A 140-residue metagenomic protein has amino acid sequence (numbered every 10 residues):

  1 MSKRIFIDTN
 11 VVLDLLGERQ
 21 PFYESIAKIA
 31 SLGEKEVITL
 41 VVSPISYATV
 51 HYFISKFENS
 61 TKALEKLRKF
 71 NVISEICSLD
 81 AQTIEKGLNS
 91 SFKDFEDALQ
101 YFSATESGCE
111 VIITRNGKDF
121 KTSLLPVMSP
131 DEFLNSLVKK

Functional and structural regions predicted by a protein language model:
M1-V42, S55-K62, L134-K140: Short, well-structured N-terminal submotif of metal-dependent ribonuclease cores
S2-R4, K28, T105-K140: Acidic, PIN/NYN-like endoribonuclease modules and their adjacent C-terminal/linker elements
L16, I54, S91, L124: Short, flexible helix/strand-to-coil boundary loops that buttress conserved ligand/catalytic motifs in alpha/beta
A27-A30, L67, Q100-Y101: Short amphipathic alpha-helical segments and helix-helix/interface helices
V42-P44, T114: Short beta-strand segments at enzyme active-site cores
T61-I84, L88-S90, F120-K140: Short acidic, glycine/proline-enriched helix-loop-strand junctions
S74-G117: Active-site neighborhoods of divalent-metal-dependent phosphate/nucleic-acid chemistry enzymes
